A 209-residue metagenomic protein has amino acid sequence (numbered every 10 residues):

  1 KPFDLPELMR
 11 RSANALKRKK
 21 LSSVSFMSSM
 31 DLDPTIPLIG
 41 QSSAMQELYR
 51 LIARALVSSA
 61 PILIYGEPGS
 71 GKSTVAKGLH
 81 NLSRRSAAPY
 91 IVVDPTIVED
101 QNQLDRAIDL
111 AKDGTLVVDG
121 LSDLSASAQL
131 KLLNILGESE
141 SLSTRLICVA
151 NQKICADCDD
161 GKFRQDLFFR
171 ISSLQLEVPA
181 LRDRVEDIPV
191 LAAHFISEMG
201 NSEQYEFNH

Functional and structural regions predicted by a protein language model:
K1-D4, I39, L176-P179: A structural signal for hydrophobic residues in beta-strands of small regulatory alpha/beta folds
K1-M27, G114-V117, S125, E140 (+1 more regions): N-terminal accessory segments that target, anchor, or regulate ATP-driven/P-loop NTPase machines and associated
L5-L21, R50, G78-N81, N134 (+3 more regions): CheY-like receiver
E7, D159-E198: Conserved AAA+ ATPase core "coupling" helix
S12, G114, T144, I171 (+1 more regions): ABC ATPase nucleotide-binding domain
S29-C158, L181, V185, S197-H209: AAA+ ATPase active-site-proximal loops
